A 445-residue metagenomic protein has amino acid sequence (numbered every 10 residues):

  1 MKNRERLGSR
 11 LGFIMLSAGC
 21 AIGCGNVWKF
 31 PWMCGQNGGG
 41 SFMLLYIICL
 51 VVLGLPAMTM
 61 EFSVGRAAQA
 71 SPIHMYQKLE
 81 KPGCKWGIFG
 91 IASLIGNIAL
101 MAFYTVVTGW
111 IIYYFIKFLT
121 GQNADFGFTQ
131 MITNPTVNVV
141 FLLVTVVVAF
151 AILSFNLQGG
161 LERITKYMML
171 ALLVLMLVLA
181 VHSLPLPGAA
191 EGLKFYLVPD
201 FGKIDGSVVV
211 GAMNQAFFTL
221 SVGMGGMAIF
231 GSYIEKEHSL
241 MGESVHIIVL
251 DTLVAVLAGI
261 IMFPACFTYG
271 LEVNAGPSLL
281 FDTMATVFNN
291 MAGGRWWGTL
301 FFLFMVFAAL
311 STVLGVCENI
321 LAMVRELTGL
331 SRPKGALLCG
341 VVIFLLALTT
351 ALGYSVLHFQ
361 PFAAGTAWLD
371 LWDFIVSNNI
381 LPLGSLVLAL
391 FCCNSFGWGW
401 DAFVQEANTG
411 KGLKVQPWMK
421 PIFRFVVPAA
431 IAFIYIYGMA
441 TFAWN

Functional and structural regions predicted by a protein language model:
M1-K29, A57-F62, R66-I88, E235-S239 (+1 more regions): Membrane-interface "cap" regions at the ends of multi-pass membrane proteins
K2-N3, L7, E162, K166-L310 (+2 more regions): Membrane-embedded translocation segments of transport machinery
N3-E5, W32-N37, A67-A92, T105-G160 (+5 more regions): Inter-helical loop and helix-membrane interface segments of multi-pass membrane transporters/permeases
R6-S17, F42-L45, C84-I98, F141-T145 (+6 more regions): Select transmembrane alpha-helical segments in multipass membrane proteins
L11-C49, G225-G231, M241-V245, V249-T252 (+1 more regions): Transmembrane helix-boundary motif of multi-pass solute transporters/channels
M33-N37, I88-N97, V144-M168, I229-E237 (+1 more regions): Membrane-water interface regions at transmembrane-helix termini and the short interhelical loops of multi-pass membrane
W86-N97, N134, T328-G340, D373-I431: C-terminal membrane-solvent junction of multi-pass transporters and transport-like membrane proteins
M101-N123, L173-L197, P264-T268, L346-S355 (+3 more regions): Hydrophobic alpha-helical segments and their helix-loop junctions in multi-pass secondary transporters
